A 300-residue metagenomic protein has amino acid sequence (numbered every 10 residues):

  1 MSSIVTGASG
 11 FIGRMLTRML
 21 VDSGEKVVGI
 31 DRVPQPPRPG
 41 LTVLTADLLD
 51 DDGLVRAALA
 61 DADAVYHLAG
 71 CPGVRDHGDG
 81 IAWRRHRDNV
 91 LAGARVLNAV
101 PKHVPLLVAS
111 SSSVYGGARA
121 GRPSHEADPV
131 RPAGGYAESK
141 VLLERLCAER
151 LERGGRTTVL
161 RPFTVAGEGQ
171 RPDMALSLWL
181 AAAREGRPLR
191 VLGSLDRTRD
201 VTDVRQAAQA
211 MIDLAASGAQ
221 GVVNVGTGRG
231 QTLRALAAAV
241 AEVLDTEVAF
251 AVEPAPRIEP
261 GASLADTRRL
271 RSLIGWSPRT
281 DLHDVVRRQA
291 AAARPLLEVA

Functional and structural regions predicted by a protein language model:
S3-D22: N-terminal Rossmann NAD(P)H-binding glycine-rich loop of SDR-like oxidoreductase domains
T6, I30, V65-A69, L106-S112 (+1 more regions): SDR active-site strand-loop-helix element
E25-P36: Conserved glycine-rich Rossmann-like NAD(P)H-binding loop of the short-chain dehydrogenase/reductase
L48-D88: NAD(P)H-binding glycine-rich loop region in Rossmannoid oxidoreductase-like domains and their noncatalytic homologs
A94-G135: Conserved Rossmann-fold NAD(P)-dependent oxidoreductase catalytic core, especially the SDR/UDP-sugar
S139: Active-site helix of classical SDR
R145-R199, V204-A208, A239-V240: NAD(P)-dependent short-chain dehydrogenase/reductase
A183, R187-A300: C-terminal substrate-binding subdomain of Rossmann-fold SDR/epimerase-dehydratase oxidoreductases
